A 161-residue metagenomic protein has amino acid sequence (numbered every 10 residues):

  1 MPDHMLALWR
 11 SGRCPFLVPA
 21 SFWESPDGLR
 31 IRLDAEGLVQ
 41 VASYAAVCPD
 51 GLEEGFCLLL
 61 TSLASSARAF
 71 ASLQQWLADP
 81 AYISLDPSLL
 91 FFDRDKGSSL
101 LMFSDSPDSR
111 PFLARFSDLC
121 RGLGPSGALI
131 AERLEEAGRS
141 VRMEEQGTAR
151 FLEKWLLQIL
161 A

Functional and structural regions predicted by a protein language model:
M1-S62: Conserved structural core of kinase catalytic domains
M5-R13, L63-L77, F116, C120-G124 (+1 more regions): Hydrophobic, Leu/Ile/Phe/Ala-enriched alpha-helical segments that form helix-helix packing faces
S21-G28, Q75-I83, L113-D118: Phosphate-binding glycine-rich loops and adjacent basic patches that engage nucleotide phosphates, nucleic-acid
Q40, Q74-Q75, Q146, Q158: Residue-identity detector for glutamine
C48-G51, Q74, V141: Secondary-structure edge/capping motif, primarily at the C-terminal ends of alpha-helices and the immediately following
G55-P107, C120: Catalytic-loop of the protein kinase fold
L90-L160: C-lobe/activation-segment region of protein kinase-like
